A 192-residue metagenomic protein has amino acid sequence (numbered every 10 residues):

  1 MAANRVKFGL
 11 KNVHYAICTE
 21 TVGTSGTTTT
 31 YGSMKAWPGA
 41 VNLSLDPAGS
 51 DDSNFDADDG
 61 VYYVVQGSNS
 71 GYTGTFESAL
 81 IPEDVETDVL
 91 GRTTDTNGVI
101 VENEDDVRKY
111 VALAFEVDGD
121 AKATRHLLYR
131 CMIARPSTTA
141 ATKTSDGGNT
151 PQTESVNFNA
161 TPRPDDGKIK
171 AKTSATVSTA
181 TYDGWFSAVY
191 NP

Functional and structural regions predicted by a protein language model:
M1-L45: Polar/acidic, low-complexity leader/linker segments enriched in S/T/G and N/D
G23, E83-V85, V117-L127, D166-K168: Short, surface-exposed beta-strand/loop "edge" segments at domain boundaries and coil↔beta transitions
P38, G49-D59: N-terminal "mature-chain" segments and other terminal, solvent-exposed stretches
V61-E86, N149-R163: Oligomerization/assembly interface segments of phage tail-like spikes and tubes
S78-P82, V117-A121, M132-R135, A160-P164: Beta-strand elements of well-folded, non-transmembrane domains
I81-E104: Charged, amphipathic alpha-helical segments
E102-P136: Short helix-loop boundary/capping segments
I133-P192: Mixed-charge, glycine-accented linear interaction segment located at domain edges/termini
